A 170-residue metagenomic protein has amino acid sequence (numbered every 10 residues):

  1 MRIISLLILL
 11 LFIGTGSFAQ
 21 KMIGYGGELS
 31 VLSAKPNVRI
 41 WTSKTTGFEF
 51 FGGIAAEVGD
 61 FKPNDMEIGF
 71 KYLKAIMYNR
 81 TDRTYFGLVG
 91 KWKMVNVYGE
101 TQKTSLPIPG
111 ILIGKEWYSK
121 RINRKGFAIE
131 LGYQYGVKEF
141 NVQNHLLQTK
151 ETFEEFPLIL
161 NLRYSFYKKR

Functional and structural regions predicted by a protein language model:
M1-I4, Q20: Positively charged n-region of N-terminal signal peptides that target proteins for export
I3-G14: Sec-dependent N-terminal signal peptides
S17-P63, S165-R170: Short glycine/proline- and aromatic-enriched beta-strand/turn motifs that initiate or cap beta-hairpins
M22, L32-A34, G53-G59, M77-N79 (+3 more regions): Sequence/structural signature of outer-membrane beta-barrel proteins
M22, V31-S33, D65-G69, L106-L112 (+1 more regions): Transmembrane beta-barrel architecture of outer-membrane proteins
R39-F127: Gram-negative (and chloroplast) outer-membrane scaffold detector with strong preference for beta-barrel transmembrane
F153-R170: Outer-membrane beta-barrel "beta-signal"
